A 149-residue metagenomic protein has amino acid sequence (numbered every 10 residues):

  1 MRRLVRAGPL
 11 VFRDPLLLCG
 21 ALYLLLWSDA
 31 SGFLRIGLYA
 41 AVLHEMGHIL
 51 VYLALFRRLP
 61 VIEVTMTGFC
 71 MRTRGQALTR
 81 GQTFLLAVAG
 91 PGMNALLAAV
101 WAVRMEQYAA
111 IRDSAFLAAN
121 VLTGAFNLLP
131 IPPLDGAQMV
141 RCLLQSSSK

Functional and structural regions predicted by a protein language model:
M1-K149: Hydrophobic transmembrane alpha-helices and their immediate loop junctions in multi-pass integral membrane proteins
